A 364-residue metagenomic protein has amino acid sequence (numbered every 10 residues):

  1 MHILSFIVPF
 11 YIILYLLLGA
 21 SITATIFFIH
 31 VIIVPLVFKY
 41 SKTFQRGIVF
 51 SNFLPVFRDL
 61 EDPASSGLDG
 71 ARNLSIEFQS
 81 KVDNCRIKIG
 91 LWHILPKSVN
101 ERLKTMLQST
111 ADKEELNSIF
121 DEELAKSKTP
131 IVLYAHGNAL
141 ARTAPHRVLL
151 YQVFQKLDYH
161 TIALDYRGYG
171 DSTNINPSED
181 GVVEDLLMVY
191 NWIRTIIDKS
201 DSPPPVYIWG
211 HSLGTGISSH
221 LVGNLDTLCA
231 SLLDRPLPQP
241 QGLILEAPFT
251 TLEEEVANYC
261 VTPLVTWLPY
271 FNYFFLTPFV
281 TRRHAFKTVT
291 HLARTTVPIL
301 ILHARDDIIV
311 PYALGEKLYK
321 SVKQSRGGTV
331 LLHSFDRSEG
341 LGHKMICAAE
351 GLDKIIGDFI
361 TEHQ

Functional and structural regions predicted by a protein language model:
T23-E115: An N-terminal hydrophobic leader/cap segment in hydrolases
C85-W192, G216: Membrane-embedded segments
A135, Y166, L245-E246, S338: Alpha/beta-hydrolase
P205-G210, E246, L302: Short beta-strand immediately N-terminal to the catalytic nucleophile in serine-hydrolase-like folds
G210-G214, S218: Gly/Ala-rich beta-loop-alpha elbow adjacent to hydrolase catalytic centers
H220-H291, M345-A348: Hydrolase active-site cap/lid region
R294-T296, L300-H303, D307: Short beta-strand/loop motif that positions the catalytic acidic residue of the alpha/beta-hydrolase fold
Y312, E316-Y319, Q324-Q364: C-terminal catalytic histidine-bearing segment of alpha/beta-hydrolase fold enzymes
